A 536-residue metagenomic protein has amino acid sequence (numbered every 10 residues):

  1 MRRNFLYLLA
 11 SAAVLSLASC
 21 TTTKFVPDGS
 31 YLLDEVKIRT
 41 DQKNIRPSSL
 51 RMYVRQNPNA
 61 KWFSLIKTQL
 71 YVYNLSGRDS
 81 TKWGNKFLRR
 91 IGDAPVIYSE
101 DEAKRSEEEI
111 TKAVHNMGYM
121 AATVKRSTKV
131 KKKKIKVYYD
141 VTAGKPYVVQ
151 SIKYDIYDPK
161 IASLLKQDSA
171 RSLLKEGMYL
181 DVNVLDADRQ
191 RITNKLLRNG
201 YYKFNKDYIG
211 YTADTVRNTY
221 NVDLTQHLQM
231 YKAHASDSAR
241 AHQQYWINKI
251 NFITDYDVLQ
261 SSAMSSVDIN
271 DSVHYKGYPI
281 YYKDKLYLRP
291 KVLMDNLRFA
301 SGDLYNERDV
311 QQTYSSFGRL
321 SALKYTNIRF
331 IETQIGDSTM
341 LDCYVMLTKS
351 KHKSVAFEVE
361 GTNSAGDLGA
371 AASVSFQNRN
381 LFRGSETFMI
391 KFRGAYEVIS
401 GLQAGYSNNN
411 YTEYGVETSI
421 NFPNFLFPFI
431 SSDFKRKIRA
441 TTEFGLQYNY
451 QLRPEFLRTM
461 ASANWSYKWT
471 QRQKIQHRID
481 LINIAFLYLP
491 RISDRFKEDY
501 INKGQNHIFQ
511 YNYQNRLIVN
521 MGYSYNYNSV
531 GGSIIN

Functional and structural regions predicted by a protein language model:
M1-L8: Bacterial N-terminal signal peptides that target proteins for export
R2, T21-R319, M340: Interaction-mediating elements
S16-S19: C-terminal motif of bacterial Sec signal peptides marking the signal peptidase cleavage site
V36, V124-R126, I209, F357 (+6 more regions): One face of beta-strands
T40-Q42, V141-K145, I156-D158, Q226-K232 (+8 more regions): Flexible glycine-/small-residue-rich
M120-T128, Y202-Y211, K324-I331, S432-D433 (+1 more regions): Short beta-strand elements
R198, L288, S354, S407-N536: Transmembrane beta-strand segments of outer-membrane beta-barrel domains in Gram-negative and organellar OMPs
D237-R436, Y513-N515, G531-I535: Outer-membrane beta-barrel initiation region
